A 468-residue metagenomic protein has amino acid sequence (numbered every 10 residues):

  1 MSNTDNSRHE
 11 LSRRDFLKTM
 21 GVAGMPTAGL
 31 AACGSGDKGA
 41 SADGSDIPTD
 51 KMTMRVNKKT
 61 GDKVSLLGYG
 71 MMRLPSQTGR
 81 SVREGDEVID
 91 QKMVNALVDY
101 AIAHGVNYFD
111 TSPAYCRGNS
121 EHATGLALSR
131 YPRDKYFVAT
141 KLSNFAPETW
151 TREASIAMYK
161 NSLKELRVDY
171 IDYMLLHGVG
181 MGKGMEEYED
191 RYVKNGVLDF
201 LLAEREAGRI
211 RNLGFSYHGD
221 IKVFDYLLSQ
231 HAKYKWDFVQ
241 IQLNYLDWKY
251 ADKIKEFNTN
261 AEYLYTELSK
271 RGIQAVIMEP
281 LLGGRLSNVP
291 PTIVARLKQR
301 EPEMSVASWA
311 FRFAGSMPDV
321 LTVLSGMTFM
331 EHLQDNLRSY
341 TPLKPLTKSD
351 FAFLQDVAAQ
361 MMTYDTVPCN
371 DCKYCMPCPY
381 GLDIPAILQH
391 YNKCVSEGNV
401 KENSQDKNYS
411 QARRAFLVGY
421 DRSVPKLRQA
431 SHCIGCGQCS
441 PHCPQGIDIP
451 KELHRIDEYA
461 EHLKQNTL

Functional and structural regions predicted by a protein language model:
S2-Y136, F200, E206: N-terminal binding-site loop/beta-alpha segment at the start of enzyme catalytic domains that lines or forms
N57, Y69, F109, T124 (+8 more regions): Conserved, mostly hydrophobic/aromatic
K59-G61, G125-R133, L163-R167, L228-Y234 (+1 more regions): Acidic (Asp/Glu)-rich catalytic clusters
V64-G68, Y108, K135-A139, Y170-Y173 (+4 more regions): Structural preference for beta-strand elements that scaffold enzyme active sites
E87-A101, T151-E165, I221-L228, A307-F311: Short, acidic/polar
A154-M174, A203-A207: CE4/NodB-like, metal-dependent polysaccharide N-deacetylase domain that modifies extracellular/periplasmic N-acetylated
V179-Q389, K393-A412, P441, K451: Beta/alpha (TIM)-barrel catalytic core signal, keyed to glycine-rich beta->alpha loops juxtaposed to Asp/Glu that bind
A352-M376, Q411-G435, H454, A460-L468: Ferredoxin-like iron-sulfur electron-transfer modules
